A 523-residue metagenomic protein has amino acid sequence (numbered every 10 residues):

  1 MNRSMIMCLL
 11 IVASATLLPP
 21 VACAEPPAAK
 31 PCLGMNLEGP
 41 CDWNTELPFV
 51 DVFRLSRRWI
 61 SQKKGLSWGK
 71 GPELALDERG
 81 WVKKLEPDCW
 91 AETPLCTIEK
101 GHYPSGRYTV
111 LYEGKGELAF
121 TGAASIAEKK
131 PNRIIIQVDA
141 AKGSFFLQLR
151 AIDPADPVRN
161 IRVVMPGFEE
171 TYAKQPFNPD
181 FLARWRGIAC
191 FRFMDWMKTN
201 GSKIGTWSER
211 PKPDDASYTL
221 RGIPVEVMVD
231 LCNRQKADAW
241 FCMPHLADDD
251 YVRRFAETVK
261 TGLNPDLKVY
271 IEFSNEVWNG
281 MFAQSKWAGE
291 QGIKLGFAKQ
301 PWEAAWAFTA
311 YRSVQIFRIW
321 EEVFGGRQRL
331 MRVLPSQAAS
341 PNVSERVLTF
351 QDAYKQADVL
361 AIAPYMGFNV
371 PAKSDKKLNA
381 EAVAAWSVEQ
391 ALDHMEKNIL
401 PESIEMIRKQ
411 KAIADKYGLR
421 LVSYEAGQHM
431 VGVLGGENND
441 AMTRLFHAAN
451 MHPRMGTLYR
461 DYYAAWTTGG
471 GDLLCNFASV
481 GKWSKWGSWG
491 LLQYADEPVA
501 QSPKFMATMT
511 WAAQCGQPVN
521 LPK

Functional and structural regions predicted by a protein language model:
M1-S4: Positively charged n-region of N-terminal signal peptides that target proteins for export
M7-P19: Bacterial N-terminal signal peptides
C23-F273, W278-K523: Non-catalytic accessory regions flanking glycosidase/transglycosidase catalytic cores in CAZymes
